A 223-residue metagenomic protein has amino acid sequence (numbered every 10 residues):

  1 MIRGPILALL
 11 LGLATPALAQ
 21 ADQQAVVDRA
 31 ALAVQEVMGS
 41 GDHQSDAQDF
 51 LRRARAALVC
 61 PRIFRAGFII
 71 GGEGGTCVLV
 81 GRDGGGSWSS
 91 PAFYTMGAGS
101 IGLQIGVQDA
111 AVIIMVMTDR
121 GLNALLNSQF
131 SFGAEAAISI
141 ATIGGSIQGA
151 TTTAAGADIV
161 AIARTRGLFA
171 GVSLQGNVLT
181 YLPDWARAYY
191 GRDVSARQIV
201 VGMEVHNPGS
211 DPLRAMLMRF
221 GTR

Functional and structural regions predicted by a protein language model:
M1-I6: Bacterial N-terminal signal peptides that target proteins for export
L7-L11: Hydrophobic helical h-region of N-terminal Sec-dependent signal peptides in bacterial secretory/periplasmic proteins
A14-P16: N-terminal signal peptide c-region/cleavage motif recognized by signal peptidases
Q20-R223: Small-residue-enriched, tightly packed secondary-structure blocks
